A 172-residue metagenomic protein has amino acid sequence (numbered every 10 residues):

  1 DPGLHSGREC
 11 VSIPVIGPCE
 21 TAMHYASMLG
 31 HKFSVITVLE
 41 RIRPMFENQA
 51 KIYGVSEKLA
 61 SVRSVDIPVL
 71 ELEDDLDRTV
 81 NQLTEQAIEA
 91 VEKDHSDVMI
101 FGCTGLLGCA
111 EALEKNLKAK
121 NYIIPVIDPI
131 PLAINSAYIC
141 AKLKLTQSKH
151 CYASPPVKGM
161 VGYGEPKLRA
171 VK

Functional and structural regions predicted by a protein language model:
D1-V11, I16-P18, D97-A110: N-terminal glycine-rich phosphate/adenylate-binding segment common to multiple enzyme folds
P2, T21, R41-M45, R78-Q82 (+3 more regions): Conserved active-site and cofactor/substrate-binding residues in soluble primary-metabolism enzymes
S6-L29, L113-A137: Short, acidic/small-residue loops that bind anionic groups at enzyme active sites
V11, A50, G54, A87 (+4 more regions): Structural signal for hydrophobic packing residues in well-ordered secondary-structure cores of soluble enzyme domains
V11-S12, G30-K32, E57-L59, D94-S96 (+1 more regions): Short coil/turn connectors at secondary-structure junctions
S27-V65, D74, R78, Y138-K172: Short, glycine-/small-residue-rich phosphate/pyrophosphate-handling segment
E47-T104, C109-A110: Active-site rim beta-loop-alpha module in soluble metabolic enzymes
S96, C103-G108, A112, I123-C151: C-terminal and late-domain segments of enzyme folds
